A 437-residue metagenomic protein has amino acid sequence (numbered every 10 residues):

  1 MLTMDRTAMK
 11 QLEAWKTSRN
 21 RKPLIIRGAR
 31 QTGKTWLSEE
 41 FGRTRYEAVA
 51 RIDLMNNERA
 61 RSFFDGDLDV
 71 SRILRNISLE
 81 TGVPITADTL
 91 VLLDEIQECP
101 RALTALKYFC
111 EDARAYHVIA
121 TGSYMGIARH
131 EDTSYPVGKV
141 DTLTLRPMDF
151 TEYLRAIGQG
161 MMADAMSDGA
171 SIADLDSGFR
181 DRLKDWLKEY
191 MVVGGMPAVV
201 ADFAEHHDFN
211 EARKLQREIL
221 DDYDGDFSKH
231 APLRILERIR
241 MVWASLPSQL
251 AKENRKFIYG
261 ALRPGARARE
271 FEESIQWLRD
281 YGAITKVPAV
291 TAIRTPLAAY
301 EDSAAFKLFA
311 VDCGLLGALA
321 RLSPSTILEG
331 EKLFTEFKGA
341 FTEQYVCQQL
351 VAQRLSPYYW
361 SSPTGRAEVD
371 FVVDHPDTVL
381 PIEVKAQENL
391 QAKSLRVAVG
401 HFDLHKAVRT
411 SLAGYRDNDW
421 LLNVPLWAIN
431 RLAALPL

Functional and structural regions predicted by a protein language model:
M1-W15: N-terminal pre-Walker A segment at the start of P-loop NTPase domains
K34: Conserved lysine of the Walker
L37, F41: Hydrophobic positions on the alpha1 helix immediately C-terminal to the Walker A/P-loop
N56-T86: Short glycine-rich substrate-engagement loop in P-loop NTPases that contacts/grips substrate
L92, H117-S123, T144: Structural recognition of the conserved hydrophobic beta-strand(s) that form the central parallel beta-sheet of P-loop
V118, V346, L350, V369-E388 (+1 more regions): Conserved catalytic cores of phosphodiester-cleaving nucleases, focusing on short active-site segments
R129-A251: Interdomain motor-coupling "hinge/lid" segment immediately C-terminal to the ATP-binding subdomain of NTP-driven enzymes
A201-E368, V372-D374: Accessory nucleic acid-recognition modules appended to NTPase machines
